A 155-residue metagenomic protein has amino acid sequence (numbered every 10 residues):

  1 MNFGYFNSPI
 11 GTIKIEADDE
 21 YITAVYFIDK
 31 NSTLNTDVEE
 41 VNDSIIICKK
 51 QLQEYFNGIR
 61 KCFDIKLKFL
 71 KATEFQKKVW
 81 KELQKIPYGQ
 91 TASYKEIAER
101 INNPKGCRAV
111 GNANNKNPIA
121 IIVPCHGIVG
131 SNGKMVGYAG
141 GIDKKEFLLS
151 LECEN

Functional and structural regions predicted by a protein language model:
M1-K105, N155: Basic nucleic-acid-binding alpha-helical/helix-turn surface characteristic of O6-alkylguanine DNA
I65-L67, V110, M135-Y138: Short clusters of hydrophobic/aromatic residues that line enzyme substrate/ligand-binding pockets
P87, N117-I121, G133: Histidine- and aromatic-rich ligand-binding microenvironments
K105-N117: Regulatory, non-catalytic segments
I121-I128: Short Lys/Arg-enriched helix C-cap and helix-to-coil transition segments that create basic nucleic-acid-contact patches
N132-N155: …primarily DNA-binding HTH/wHTH and HhH modules…
